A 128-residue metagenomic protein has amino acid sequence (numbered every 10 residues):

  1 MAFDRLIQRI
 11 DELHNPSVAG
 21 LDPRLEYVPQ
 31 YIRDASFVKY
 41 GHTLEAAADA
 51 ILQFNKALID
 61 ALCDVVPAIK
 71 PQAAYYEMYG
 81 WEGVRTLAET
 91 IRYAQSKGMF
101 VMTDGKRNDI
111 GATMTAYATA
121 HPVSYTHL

Functional and structural regions predicted by a protein language model:
M1-A61: N-terminal glycine-rich anion-binding loop in soluble enzyme alpha/beta folds
L13-S17, V65-P67, K97-M99: Short, well-ordered coil/turn segments that N-cap beta-strands
S17-L21, I69-P71, V101-T103: Hydrophobic faces of well-ordered beta-strands that scaffold small-molecule active sites in alpha/beta enzyme cores
D22-E26, A74-Y76, K106-I110: Active-site beta-loop-alpha junctions enriched in small/polar residues
Q72-E82: Glycine-rich, proline-tolerant flexible connector loops at the mouths of alpha/beta enzymes
V84-V101: Alpha-helix-loop-beta-strand connector modules within alpha/beta enzyme cores
N108-P122: Glycine/small-residue-rich loop that forms an oxyanion/phosphate-binding "nest" at active or ligand-binding sites
T126-H127: Conserved small/polar residues in nucleotide/adenosyl-binding loops
